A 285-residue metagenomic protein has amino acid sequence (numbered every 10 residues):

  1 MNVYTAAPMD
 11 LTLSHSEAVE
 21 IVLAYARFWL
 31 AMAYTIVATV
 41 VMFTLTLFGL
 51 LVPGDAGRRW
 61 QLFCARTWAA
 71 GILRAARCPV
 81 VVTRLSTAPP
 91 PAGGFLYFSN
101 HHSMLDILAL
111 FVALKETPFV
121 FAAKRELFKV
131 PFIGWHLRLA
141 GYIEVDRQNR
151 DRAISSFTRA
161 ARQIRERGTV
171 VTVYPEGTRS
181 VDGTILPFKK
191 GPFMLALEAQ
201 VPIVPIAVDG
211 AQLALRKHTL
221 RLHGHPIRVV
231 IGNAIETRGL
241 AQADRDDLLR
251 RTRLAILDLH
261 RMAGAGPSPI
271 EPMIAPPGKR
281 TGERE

Functional and structural regions predicted by a protein language model:
N2-A18, V22, I154-E285: Non-catalytic C-terminal accessory region of glycerolipid acyltransferases and related lyso-lipid remodeling enzymes
S14-V81, W135-L139: A transmembrane-helix-recognition feature enriched in membrane-embedded lipid enzymes and envelope glyco-/phospholipid
T46-F63, L73-A75, P89-R150: Catalytic core of membrane glycerolipid acyltransferases/transacylases, capturing the structured, soluble-facing
W68, D106-A109, F132, G191-P192 (+2 more regions): Hydrophobic alpha-helical segments typical of transmembrane helices and their membrane-interface/capping positions
V82, Y97, F121, V229-I231: Generic preference for hydrophobic
S86-P90, R221-L222: A short beta-turn/loop motif at secondary-structure boundaries
